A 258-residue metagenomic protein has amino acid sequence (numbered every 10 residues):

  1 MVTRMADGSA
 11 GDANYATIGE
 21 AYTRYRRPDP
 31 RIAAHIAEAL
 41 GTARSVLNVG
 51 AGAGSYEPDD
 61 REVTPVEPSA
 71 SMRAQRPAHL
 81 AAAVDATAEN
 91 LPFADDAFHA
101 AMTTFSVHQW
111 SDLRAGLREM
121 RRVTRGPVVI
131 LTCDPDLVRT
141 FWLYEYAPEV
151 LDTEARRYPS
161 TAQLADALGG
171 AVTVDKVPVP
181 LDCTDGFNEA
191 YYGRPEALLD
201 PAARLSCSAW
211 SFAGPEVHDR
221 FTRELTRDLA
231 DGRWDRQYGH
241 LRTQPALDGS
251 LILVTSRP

Functional and structural regions predicted by a protein language model:
M1-L47, S55, A70-Q75: Conserved class I S-adenosyl-L-methionine
A43, F98-H99, R125: Local beta-strand N-terminus motif with an aromatic residue
S45-L91: Class I SAM-dependent methyltransferase SAM/SAH-binding core
E89-A100: A short acidic, Gly/Pro-enriched loop at the edge of an enzyme's catalytic core that lines a small-molecule cofactor
H99-R114, D134: A short SAM/SAH-binding and catalytic strip from SAM-dependent methyltransferases
R114-V128: A short glycine-rich, Lys/Arg-flanked "PGG" loop and its adjoining helix->strand segment in the class I
P127-S160, D182-E189: Conserved class I S-adenosyl-L-methionine
V174-P258: Conserved Class I S-adenosyl-L-methionine
